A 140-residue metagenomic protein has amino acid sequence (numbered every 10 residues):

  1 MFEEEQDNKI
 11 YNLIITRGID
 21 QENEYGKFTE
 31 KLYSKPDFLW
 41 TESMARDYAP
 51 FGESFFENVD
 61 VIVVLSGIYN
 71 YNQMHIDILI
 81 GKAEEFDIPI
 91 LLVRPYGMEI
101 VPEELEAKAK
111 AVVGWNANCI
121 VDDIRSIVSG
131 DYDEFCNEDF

Functional and structural regions predicted by a protein language model:
M1-N12, I100-F140: C-terminal interaction surface of TIR/SEFIR-family domains
M1-N58, C136-F140: Conserved N-terminal substructure of TIR/SEFIR domains
E22-Y25, N72, M98-E103, I120: Short catalytic/ligand-binding loop motif for oxyanion handling, primarily in non-cytosolic enzymes, centered on
G26-T29, H75-D77, E104-L105: Short amphipathic alpha-helical segments
W40, I90-L92, K110-G114: Conserved beta-strand scaffold positions in the cores of enzyme catalytic domains, especially in NTP/NDP-utilizing
G52-E57, D77, V121, R125: Amphipathic, non-transmembrane alpha-helical secondary structure
F56-E84, P89-G97: Conserved beta-strand-loop-alpha-helix hinge of the TIR/SEFIR fold
